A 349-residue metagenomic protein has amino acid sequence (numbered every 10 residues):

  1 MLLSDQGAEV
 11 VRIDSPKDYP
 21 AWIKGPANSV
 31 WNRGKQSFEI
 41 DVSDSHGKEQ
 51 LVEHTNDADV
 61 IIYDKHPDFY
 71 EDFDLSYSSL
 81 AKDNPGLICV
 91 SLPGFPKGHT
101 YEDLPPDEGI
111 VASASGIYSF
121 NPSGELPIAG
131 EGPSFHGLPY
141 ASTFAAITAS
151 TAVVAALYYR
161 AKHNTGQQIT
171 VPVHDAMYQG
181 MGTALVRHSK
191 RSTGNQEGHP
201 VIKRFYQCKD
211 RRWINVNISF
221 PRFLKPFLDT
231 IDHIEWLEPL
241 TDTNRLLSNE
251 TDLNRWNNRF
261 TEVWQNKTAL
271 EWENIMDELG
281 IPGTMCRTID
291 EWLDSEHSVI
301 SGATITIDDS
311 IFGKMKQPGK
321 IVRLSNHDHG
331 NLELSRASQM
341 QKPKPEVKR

Functional and structural regions predicted by a protein language model:
M1-T165, H188-S189, A337-R349: N-terminal helix-loop segment corresponding to the beta1-alpha1 unit of nucleotide/adenylate-binding folds
G94-P96, V173-Y178, D210, I218-F223 (+1 more regions): Glycine-rich beta-alpha junction loops
P133-F144, G166-Q168, P200-K203, I214-N215 (+2 more regions): A short glycine-threonine-serine/GTX helix/turn-capping micro-motif
S134, I307-R349: Flexible, small-/acidic-enriched active-site or ligand-binding loops
A156-T193: Substrate-binding/catalytic subdomain of NAD(P)-dependent oxidoreductase enzymes
R191-K203: Active-site Gly/Thr loop motif
I202-L279, G283, P345-K348: Aromatic-enriched alpha-helical interface/lid elements that frame and gate functional surfaces
D277-S298: Conserved PLP cofactor-binding pocket of PLP-dependent enzymes
